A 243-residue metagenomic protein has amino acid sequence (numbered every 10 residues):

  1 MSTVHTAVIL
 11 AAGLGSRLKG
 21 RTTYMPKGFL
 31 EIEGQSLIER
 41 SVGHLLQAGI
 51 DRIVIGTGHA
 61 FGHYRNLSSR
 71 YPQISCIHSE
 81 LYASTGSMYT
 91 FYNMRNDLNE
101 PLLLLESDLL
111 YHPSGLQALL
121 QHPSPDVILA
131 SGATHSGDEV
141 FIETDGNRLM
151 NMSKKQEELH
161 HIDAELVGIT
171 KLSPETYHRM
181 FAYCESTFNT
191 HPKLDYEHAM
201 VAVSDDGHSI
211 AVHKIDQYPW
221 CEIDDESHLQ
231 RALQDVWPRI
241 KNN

Functional and structural regions predicted by a protein language model:
M1-I9, Q35-P101, T190: Conserved N-terminal catalytic core of the sugar/cofactor nucleotidyltransferase
S2-A7, E165-N243: Conserved alpha/beta core of the MobA/IspD/sugar-nucleotide pyrophosphorylase nucleotidyltransferase superfamily
S2-I32: Glycine-rich N-terminal loop/short-helix segment of MobA-like nucleotidyltransferase
G28, Q73-S75, S209-A211: Conserved beta-strand segments of alpha/beta enzyme cores
F29, I142-T144, V212: A structural signal for short hydrophobic beta-strand segments in well-ordered beta-sheet cores
E33, H59, Y82, D195 (+1 more regions): Short beta->alpha linker loops
E100-L110: Short beta-strand-to-loop acidic/aromatic patch adjacent to the donor-nucleotide binding site
H112-N189: Conserved core of the sugar-phosphate nucleotidyltransferase
